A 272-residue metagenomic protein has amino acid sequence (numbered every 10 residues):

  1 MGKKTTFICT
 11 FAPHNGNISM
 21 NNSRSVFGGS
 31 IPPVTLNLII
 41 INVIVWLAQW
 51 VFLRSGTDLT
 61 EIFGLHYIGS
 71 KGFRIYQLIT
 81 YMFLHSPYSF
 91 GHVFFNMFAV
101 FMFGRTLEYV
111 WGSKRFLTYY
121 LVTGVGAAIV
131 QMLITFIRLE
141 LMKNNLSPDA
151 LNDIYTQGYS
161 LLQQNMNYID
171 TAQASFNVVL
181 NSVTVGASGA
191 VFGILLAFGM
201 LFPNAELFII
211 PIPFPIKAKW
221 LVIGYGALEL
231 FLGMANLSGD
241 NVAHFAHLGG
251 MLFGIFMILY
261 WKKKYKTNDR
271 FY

Functional and structural regions predicted by a protein language model:
G2-Y272: A detector for small-residue-rich transmembrane helices and their helix-helix packing motifs
